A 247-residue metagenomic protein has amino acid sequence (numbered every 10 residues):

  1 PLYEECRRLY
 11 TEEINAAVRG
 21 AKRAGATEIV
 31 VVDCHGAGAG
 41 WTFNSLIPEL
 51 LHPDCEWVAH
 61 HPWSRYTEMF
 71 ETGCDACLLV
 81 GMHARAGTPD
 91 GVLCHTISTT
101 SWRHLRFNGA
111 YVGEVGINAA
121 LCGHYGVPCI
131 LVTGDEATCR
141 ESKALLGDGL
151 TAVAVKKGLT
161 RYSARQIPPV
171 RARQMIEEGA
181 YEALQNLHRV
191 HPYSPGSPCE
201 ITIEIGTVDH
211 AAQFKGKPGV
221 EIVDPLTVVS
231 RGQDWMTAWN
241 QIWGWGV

Functional and structural regions predicted by a protein language model:
P1-R19: Short catalytic helix/loop segments, enriched in acidic residues and glycine and frequently bearing histidine
V32-D33, C77-M82, V132-T133, E204: Short beta-strand segments
G36, G40-H52: Glycine-rich loop at the start of a catalytic domain that most often binds anionic cofactors/ligands
P48-F70: A glycine-rich helix N-cap at a beta->alpha junction
A59-P62, T99-Y125, T133-T138: Active-site glycine-rich loop that binds ribose-phosphate moieties when present
E68-N118: Mid-sequence, gly/pro-rich, charge-dense loop/helix-turn segments that line enzyme active sites
L121-C129, T133-G179, A183-L184: Active-site rim beta-loop-alpha module in soluble metabolic enzymes
P169-V247: C-terminal accessory domains and tails appended to enzymatic cores
